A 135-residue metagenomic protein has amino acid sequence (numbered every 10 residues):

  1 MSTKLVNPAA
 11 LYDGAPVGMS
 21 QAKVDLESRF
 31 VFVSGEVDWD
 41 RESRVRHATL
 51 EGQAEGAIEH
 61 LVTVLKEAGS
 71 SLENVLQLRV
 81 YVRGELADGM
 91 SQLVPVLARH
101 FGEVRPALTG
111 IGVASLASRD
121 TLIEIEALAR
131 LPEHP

Functional and structural regions predicted by a protein language model:
M1-E59, T63-L76, V82-P135: N-terminal presequence-like segments and the immediate start of the first folded domain
